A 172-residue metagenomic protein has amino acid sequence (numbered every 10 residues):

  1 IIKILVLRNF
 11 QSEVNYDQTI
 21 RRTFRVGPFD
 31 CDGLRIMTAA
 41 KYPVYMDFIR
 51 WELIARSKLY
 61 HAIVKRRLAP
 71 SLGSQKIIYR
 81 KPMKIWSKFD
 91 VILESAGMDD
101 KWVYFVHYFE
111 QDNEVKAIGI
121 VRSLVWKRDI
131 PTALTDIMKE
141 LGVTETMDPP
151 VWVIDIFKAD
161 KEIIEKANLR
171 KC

Functional and structural regions predicted by a protein language model:
I1-E52, F157-C172: Catalytic strand-loop segment that frames the active site of acyl-thioester-processing enzymes
I1-N9, Y79, M83-K88, E94-C172: HotDog/MaoC-like acyl-thioester-processing domains
T23-G27, I78, L124: Generic structural detector for well-ordered beta-strands
D30, I36, A62, K76-I78 (+1 more regions): Residue-level preference for alpha-helix termini and adjacent loops
F48-A62: Short beta-strand/loop turn elements enriched in aromatics
H61-P70: Short, basic/aromatic beta-hairpin or loop at an interaction surface
S71-Q75: Short, structured beta-strand/loop micro-motifs enriched in basic residues and often containing a Trp
